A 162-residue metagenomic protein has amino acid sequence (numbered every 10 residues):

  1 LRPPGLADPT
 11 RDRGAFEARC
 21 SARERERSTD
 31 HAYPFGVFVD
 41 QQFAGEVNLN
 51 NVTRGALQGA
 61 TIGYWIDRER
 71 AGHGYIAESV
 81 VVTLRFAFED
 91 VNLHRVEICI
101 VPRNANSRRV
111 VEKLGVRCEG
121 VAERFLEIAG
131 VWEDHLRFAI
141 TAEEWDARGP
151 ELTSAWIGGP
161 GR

Functional and structural regions predicted by a protein language model:
L1-E69, W132-R162: GNAT-family acyltransferases
G45, I100-S107: Membrane-interacting alpha-helical segments
T61, E97-C99, R109: Alpha-helical residues within helix-turn-helix
W65-I66, G72-F86, A105-K113: Conserved acetyl-CoA-binding loop-helix of GNAT-fold acetyltransferases
G72-G74, N92, G115, G130: Glycine-centered helix-boundary capping/hinge motifs
F88-E89, W145: A structural signal for the main folded, soluble domain(s) of proteins
E89-C99: Conserved GNAT acetyl-CoA-binding A-motif
C99, R117-D134: Conserved catalytic-core motifs of GNAT/GCN5-like acyltransferases
